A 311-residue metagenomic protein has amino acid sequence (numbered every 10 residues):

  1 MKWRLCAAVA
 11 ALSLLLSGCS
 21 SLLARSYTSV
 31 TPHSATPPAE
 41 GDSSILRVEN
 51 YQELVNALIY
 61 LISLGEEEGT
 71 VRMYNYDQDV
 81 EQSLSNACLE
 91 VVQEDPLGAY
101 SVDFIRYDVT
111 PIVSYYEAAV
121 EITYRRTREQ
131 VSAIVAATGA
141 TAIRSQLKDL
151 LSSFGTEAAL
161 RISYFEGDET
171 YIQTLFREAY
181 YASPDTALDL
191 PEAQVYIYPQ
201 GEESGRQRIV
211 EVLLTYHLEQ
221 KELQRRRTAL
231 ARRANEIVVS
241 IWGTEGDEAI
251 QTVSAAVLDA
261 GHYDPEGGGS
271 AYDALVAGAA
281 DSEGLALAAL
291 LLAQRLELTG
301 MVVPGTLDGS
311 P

Functional and structural regions predicted by a protein language model:
M1-A7: Bacterial N-terminal signal peptides that target proteins for export
L15-G18: C-terminal motif of bacterial Sec signal peptides marking the signal peptidase cleavage site
S21-E211: Intrinsically disordered, low-complexity N-terminal segments that are enriched in acidic
R208-Q220: Extended, well-ordered protein cores
L218-L275: Secondary-structure boundary elements
D259-Y263, D281-S282, L307-S310: Solvent-exposed loop/turn segments at secondary-structure junctions within structured extracellular/periplasmic domains
L275-E283: Periplasmic OmpA-like peptidoglycan-binding domain that tethers envelope proteins to the cell wall
G284-P311: Hydrophobic/aromatic-rich core segments of domains that either
